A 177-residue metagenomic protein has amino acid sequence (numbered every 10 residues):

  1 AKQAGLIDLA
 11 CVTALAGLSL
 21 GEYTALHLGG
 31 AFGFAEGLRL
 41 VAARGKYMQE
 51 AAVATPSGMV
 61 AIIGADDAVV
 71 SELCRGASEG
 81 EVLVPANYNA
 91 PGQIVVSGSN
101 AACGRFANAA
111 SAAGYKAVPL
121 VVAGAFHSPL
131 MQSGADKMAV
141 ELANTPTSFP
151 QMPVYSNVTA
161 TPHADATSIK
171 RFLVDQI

Functional and structural regions predicted by a protein language model:
A1-A16, E79, V96: Helix-rich "cap/lid" substructures immediately adjacent to catalytic or cofactor-binding pockets
T13-G17, G21, A25, G33: Gly/Ala-rich beta-loop-alpha elbow adjacent to hydrolase catalytic centers
L28-I177: Alpha/beta catalytic cores of group-transfer enzymes, especially the acyltransferase/condensing modules of polyketide
